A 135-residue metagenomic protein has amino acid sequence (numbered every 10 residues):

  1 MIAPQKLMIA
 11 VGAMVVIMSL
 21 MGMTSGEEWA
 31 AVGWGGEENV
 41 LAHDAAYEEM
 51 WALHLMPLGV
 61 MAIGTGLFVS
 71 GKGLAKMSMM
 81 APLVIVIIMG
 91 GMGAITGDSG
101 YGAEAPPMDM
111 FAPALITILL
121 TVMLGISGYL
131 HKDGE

Functional and structural regions predicted by a protein language model:
M1-M18, L130-E135: Cytosolic juxtamembrane helix and N-cap/initiation of the first transmembrane helix
M1-M8, H43-Y47, K72-S78, A103-M110: Membrane-interface helix-boundary signature
M14-H54: Hydrophobic transmembrane helix segments
A46-L55, D109-I118: Alpha-helical transmembrane segments of polytopic membrane proteins
V60-V84: Juxtamembrane helix-break-helix junctions at the cytosolic face of small multi-pass alpha-helical membrane proteins
M77-I95, I116-T121: Hydrophobic alpha-helical membrane segments
G90-A112, L130: Membrane-helix boundary connector in multi-pass membrane proteins
I118-E135: Membrane-water interface at the C-terminal end of transmembrane alpha helices
